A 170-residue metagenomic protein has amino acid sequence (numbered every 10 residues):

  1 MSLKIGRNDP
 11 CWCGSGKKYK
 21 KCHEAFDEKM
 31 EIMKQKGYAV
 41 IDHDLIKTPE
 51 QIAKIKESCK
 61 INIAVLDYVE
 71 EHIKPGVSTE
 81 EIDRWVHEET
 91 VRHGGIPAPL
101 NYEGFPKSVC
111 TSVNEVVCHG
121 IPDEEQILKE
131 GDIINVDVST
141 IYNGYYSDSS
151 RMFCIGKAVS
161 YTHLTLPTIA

Functional and structural regions predicted by a protein language model:
M1-L45: Acidic/negatively charged segments and metal-coordination signatures
K47, S112-Y145: Acidic/histidine-enriched ion/cofactor-binding microenvironments in catalytic or ligand-binding pockets
Y68-N101: Extended boundary segments
Y102-E115: Short, basic/aromatic beta-hairpin or loop at an interaction surface
S147-Y161: Short, compositionally biased
T162-T168: Conserved small/polar residues in nucleotide/adenosyl-binding loops
